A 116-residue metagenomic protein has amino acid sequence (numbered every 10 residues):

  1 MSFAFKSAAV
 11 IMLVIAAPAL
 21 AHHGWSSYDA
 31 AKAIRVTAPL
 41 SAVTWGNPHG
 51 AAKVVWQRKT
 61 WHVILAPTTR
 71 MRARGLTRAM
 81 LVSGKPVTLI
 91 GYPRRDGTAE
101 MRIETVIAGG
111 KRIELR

Functional and structural regions predicted by a protein language model:
M1-V10: Bacterial N-terminal signal peptides that target proteins for export
A19-I34: Short boundary/loop segments of OB/S1/cold-shock single-stranded nucleic-acid-binding domains
A38-L40, P86: Conserved hydrophobic positions within beta-strands
G46-V55: Short aromatic-glycine-enriched beta-strand elements
K59-T68: A short macromolecule-binding patch
R72-L89: Short nucleic-acid-contacting surface segments enriched for D/E, G, S/T with interspersed K/R
R94-R116: OB-fold/S1-family single-stranded nucleic acid-binding modules
